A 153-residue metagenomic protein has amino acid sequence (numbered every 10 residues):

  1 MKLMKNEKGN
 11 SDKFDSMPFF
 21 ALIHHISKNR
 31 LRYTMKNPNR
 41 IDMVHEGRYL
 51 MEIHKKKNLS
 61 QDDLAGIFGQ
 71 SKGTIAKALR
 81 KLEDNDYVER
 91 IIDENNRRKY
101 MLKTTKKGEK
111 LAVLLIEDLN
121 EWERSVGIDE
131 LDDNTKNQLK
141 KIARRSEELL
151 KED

Functional and structural regions predicted by a protein language model:
M1-R40: N-terminal leader segment of winged-helix/HTH proteins
M1-S11, D133-D153: C-terminal regulatory/oligomerization modules of transcriptional regulators
D15, V44-E46, K107: N-terminal positioning helix adjacent to the helix-turn-helix/winged-helix DNA-binding module
F19, I23, R30-T34, F68 (+2 more regions): Alpha-helical linker/hinge and terminal dimerization helices associated with HTH transcriptional regulators
H24, M51-E52, G66, E83 (+2 more regions): A cross-family signal for key residues in well-ordered alpha-helices that form functional helical elements
L31-G73: N-terminal helix-turn-helix DNA-binding core of bacterial DNA-binding proteins
K81-N137: Charged, amphipathic alpha-helical coiled-coil/dimerization segments
